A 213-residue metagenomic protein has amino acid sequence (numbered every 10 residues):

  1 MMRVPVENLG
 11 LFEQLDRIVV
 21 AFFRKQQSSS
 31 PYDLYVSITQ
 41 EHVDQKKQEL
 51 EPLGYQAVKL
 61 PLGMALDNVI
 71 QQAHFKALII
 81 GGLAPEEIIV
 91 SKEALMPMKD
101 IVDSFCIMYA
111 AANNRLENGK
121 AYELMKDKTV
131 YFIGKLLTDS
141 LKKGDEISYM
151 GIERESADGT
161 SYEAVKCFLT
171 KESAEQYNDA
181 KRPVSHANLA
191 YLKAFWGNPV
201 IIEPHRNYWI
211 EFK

Functional and structural regions predicted by a protein language model:
M1-K213: An interfacial alpha-helical scaffold signature
